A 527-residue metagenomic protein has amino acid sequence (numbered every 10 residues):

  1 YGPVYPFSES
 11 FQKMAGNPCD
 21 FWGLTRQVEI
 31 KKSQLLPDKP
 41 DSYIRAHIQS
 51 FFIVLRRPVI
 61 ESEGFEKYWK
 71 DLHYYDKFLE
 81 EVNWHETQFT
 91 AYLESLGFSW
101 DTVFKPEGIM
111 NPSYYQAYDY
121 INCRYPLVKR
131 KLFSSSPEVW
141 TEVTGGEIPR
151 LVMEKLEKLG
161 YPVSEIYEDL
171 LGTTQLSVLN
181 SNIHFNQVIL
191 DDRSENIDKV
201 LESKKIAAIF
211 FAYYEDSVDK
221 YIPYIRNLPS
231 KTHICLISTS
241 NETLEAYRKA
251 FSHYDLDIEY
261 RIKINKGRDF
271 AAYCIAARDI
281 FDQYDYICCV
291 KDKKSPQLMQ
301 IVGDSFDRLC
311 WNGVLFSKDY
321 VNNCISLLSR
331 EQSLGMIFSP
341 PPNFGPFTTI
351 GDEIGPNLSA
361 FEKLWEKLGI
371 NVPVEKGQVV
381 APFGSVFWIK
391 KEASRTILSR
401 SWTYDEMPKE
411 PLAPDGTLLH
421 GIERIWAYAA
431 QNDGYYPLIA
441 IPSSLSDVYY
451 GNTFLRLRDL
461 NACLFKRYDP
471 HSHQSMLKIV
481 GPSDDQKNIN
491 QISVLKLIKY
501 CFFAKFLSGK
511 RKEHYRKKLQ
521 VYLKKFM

Functional and structural regions predicted by a protein language model:
Y1-M527: ER/Golgi luminal nucleotide-sugar-dependent glycosyltransferases, focusing on the catalytic module
